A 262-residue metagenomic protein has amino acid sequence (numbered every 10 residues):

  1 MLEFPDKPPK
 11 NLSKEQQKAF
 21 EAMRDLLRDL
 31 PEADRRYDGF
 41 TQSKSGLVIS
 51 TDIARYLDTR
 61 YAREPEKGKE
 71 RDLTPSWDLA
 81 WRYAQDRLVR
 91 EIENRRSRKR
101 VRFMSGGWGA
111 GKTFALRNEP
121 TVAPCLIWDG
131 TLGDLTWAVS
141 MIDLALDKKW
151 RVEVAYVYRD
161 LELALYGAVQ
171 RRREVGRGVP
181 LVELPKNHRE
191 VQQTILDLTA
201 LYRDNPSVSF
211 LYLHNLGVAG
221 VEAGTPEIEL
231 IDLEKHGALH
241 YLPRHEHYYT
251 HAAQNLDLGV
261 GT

Functional and structural regions predicted by a protein language model:
M1-T262: Glycine-rich phosphate-binding loop of ATP-dependent small-molecule kinases
